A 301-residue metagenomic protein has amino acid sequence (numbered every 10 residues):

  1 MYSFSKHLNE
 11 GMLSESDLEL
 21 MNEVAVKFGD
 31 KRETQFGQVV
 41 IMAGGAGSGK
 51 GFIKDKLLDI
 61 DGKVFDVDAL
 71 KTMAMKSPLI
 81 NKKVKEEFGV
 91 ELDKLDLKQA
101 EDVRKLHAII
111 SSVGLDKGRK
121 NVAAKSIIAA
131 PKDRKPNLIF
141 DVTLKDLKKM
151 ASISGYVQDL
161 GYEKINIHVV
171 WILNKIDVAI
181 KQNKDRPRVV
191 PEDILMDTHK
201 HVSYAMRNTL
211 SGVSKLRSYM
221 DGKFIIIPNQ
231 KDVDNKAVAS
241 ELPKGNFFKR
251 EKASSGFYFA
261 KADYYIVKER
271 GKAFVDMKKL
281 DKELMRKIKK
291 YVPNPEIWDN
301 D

Functional and structural regions predicted by a protein language model:
N9-K31: N-terminal pre-Walker A segment at the start of P-loop NTPase domains
F28-G37, A130-D133: Phosphate-binding P-loop
V39-I41: Short hydrophobic/aromatic beta-strand immediately N-terminal to the Walker A/P-loop
G44: The Walker A (P-loop) glycine that initiates the GxxxxGKT/S ATP-binding motif of P-loop NTPases
G47-G49: Conserved glycine(s) of the Walker
K54-P136, K148: Conserved substrate/cofactor phosphate-moiety recognition/catalytic segment in nucleotide-dependent phosphotransferases
D141-K145, G161-N183: Conserved phosphate-donor/acceptor-positioning beta-strand/loop module used by diverse small-molecule
K175-D301: Conserved GTP-binding G-domain of TRAFAC-class P-loop NTPases and closely related GTPase folds
